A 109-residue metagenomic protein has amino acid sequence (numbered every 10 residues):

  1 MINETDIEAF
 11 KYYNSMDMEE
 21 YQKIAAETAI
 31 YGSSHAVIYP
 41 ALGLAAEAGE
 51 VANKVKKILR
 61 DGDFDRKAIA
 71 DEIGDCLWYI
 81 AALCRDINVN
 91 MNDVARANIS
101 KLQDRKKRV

Functional and structural regions predicted by a protein language model:
M1-V109: Flexible "arm" and connector segments at domain edges
